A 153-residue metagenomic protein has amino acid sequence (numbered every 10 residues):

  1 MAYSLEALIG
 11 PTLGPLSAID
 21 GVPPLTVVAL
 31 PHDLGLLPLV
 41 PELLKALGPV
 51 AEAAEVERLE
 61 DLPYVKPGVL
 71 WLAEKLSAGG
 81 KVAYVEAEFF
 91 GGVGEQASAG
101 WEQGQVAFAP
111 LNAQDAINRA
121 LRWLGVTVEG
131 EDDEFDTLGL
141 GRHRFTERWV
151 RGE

Functional and structural regions predicted by a protein language model:
M1-P31, R151-E153: Short, extreme N-terminal segment that most often corresponds to the first beta-strand
H32-L34, P38-E153: Charged interaction segments
